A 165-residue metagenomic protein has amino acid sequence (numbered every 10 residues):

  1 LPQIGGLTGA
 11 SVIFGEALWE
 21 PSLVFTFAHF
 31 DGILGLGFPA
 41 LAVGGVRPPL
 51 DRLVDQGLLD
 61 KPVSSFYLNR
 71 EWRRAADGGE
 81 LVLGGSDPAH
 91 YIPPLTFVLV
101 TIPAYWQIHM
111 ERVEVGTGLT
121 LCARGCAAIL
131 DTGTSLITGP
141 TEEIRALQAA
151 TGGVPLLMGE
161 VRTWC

Functional and structural regions predicted by a protein language model:
L1-C165: Active-site or ligand-binding cleft "flap/edge" segments
